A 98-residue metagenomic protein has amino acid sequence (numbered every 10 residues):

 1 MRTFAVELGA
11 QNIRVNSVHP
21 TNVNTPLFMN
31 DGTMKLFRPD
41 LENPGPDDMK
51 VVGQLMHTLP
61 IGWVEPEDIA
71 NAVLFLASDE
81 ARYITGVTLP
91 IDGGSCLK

Functional and structural regions predicted by a protein language model:
M1-A10, P20, L74-S78: Alpha-helical segments that scaffold the active site and NAD(P)H-binding pocket of short-chain dehydrogenase/reductase
G9, R14, I84-G86: Short, small/polar-rich loop/turn modules that mediate ligand/substrate recognition or access, typified
A10, V23-H57: A glycine/serine/threonine-rich, flexible loop-to-helix segment that serves as the NAD(P) cofactor-binding "lid"
R14-N24, A77, P90-D92: Conserved SDR Rossmann-fold cofactor-binding beta-strand/turn motif
P46, H57-I69: A conserved structural motif in NAD(P)-dependent oxidoreductases
V73-L74, T85-K98: Short C-terminal tail/terminal secondary-structure segment of NAD(P)H-dependent dehydrogenase/reductase domains
